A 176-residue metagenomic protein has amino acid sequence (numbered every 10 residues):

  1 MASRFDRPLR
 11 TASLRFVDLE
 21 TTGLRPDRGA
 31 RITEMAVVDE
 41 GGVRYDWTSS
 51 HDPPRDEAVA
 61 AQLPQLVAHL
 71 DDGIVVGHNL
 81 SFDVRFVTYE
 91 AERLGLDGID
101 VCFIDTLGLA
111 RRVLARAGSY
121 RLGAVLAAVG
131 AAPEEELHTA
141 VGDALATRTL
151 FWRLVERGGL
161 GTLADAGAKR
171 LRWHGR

Functional and structural regions predicted by a protein language model:
M1-L9, R148-R176: Acidic two-metal-ion nuclease catalytic site recognized across multiple nuclease folds, prominently DnaQ/RNase D-T
M1-V101, A115-R116, Y120, A124-H138: Conserved non-catalytic scaffold segment of RNase H-like nuclease domains
L80-V84, L107, A144: Alpha-helix N-cap/helix-start capping motif
D100-R111: A short, structured active-site edge motif that brings together acidic residues
E136-R153: A charged, well-structured terminal subsegment
